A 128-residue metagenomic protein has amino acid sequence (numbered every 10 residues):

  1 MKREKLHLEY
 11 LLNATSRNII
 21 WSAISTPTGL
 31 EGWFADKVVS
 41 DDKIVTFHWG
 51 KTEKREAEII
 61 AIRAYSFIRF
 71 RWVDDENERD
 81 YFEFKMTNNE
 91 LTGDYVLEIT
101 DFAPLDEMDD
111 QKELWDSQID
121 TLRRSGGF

Functional and structural regions predicted by a protein language model:
M1-V38: Hydrophobic ligand-binding cavity/cleft-lining segments
R3-E9, I44, K54, F67 (+2 more regions): Intrinsic-disorder/low-complexity, polar/charged segments enriched in Ser/Thr/Lys/Arg/Asp/Glu/Gln
Y10, E56-I60, Y81-N88: Hydrophobic/aromatic beta-strand elements that line small-molecule binding cavities or substrate pockets in beta-rich
S16-R17, I60-Y65, M86-D94: A short, structured loop/turn motif at beta-sheet edges
I19-W21, L30, I59, F70 (+2 more regions): Hydrophobic pocket/interface hotspot
T28-E76: Glycine-rich portal/gate segments that line the openings of hydrophobic small-molecule binding cavities
R71-R124: Beta-strand/loop substructures that line and gate deep hydrophobic ligand-binding cavities in soluble
G127-F128: Short acidic DE-rich linear segments
